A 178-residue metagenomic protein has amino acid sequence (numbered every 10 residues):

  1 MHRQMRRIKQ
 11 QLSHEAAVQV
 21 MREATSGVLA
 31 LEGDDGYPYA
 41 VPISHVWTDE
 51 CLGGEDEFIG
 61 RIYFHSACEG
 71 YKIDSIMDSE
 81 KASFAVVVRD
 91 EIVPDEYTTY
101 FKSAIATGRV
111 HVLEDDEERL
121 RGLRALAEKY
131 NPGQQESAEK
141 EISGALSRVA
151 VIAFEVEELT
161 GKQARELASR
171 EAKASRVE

Functional and structural regions predicted by a protein language model:
M1-V28: Short, basic/aromatic recognition patches
H2-R7, R89-E178: Charged, gly/pro-rich active-site loop segments
M21, S75-I76, L126, F154: A generic structural signal for nonpolar/aromatic side chains embedded in well-ordered alpha-helices
R22-A24, S79, L146-V149: Short gly/pro-enriched beta-turn/loop segments at secondary-structure junctions
A24-C68, F84: Short beta-strand segments
S26, A40-P42, K81-S83, F101 (+2 more regions): Broad gene-expression machinery/nucleic-acid interaction feature
C51, R61, K81, R109 (+1 more regions): Structural motif
F64-S66, Y71-T99: Helix-adjacent hinge/juxtasegments
